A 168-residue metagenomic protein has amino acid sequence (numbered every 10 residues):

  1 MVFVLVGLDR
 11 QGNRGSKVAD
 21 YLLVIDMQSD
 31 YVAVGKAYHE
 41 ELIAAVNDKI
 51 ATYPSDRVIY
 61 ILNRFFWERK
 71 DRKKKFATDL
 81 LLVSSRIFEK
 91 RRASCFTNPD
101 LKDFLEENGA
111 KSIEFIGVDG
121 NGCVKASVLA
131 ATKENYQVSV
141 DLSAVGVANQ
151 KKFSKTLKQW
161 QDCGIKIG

Functional and structural regions predicted by a protein language model:
F3-E89, K102-D103, E107-K111, K166: Active-site acidic carboxylates
V46-I50, V124-K133: Histidine-anchored nucleotide/phosphate-binding helix
L80-I87, A148-G168: Structural recognition of alpha->loop->beta junctions
F88-S94, S143-G146: Short beta->alpha junction loops
T97-N98, C123-K125: Short, well-ordered alpha-helical microsegments
A110-G122: Active-site neighborhoods of divalent-metal-dependent phosphate/nucleic-acid chemistry enzymes
E114-G117, N135-Q150: A short glycine-rich beta-strand->turn/loop micro-motif centered on a GG-aromatic cluster
